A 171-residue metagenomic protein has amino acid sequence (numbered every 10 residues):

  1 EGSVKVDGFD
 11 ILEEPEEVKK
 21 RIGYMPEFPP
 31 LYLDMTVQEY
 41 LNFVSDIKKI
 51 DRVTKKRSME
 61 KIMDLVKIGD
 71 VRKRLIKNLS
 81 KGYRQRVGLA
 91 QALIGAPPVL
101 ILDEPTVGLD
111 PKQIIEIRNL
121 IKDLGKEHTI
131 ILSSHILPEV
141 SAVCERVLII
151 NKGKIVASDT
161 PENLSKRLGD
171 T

Functional and structural regions predicted by a protein language model:
G2-D10, E17-V18: Conserved ABC transporter NBD signature motif
N42, D46, V53-V71: Conserved ABC ATPase "signature" region
L75-L79: Conserved ABC ATPase signature
I94-P98: A short, proline-enriched helix->beta-strand linker immediately N-terminal to the Walker B motif in ABC-type P-loop
L100-E104: Catalytic Walker B motif of ABC-type/P-loop ATPase nucleotide-binding domains
I114-K126: Helical segment within the ABC ATPase nucleotide-binding domain
S158-D159: ABC ATPase "signature
